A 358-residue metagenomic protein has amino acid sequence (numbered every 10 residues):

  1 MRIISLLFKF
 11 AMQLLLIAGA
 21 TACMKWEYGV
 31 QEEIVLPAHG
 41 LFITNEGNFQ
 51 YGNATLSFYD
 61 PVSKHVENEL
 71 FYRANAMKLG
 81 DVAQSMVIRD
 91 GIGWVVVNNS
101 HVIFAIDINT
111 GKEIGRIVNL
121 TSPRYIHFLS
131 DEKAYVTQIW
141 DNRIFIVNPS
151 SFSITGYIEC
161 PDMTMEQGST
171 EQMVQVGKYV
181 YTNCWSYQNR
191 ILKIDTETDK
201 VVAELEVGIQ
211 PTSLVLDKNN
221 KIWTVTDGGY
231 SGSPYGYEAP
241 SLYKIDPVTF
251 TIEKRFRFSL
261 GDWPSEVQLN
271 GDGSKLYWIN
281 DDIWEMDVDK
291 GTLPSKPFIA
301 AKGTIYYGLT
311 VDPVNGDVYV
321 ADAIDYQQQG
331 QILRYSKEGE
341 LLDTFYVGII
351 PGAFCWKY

Functional and structural regions predicted by a protein language model:
M1-M12: Bacterial N-terminal signal peptides that target proteins for export
G19-A22: C-terminal motif of bacterial Sec signal peptides marking the signal peptidase cleavage site
M24-Y358: Predominantly soluble domains enriched in secretory-pathway, periplasmic, or organellar proteins
